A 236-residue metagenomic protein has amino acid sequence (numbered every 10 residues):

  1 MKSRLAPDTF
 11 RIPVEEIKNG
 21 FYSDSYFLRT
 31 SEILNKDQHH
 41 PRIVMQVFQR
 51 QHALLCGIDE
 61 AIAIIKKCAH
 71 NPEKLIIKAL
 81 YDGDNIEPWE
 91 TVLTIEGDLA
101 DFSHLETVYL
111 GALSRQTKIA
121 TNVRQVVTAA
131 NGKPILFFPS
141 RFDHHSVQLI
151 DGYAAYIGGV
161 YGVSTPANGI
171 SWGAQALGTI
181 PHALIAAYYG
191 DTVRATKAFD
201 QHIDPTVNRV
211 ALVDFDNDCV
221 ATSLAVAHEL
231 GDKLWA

Functional and structural regions predicted by a protein language model:
M1-A100, V108: Flexible, solvent-exposed loop/hinge segments and secondary-structure transition points
A53, D84-I86, L93-A236: Buried, small/hydrophobic-residue-enriched core segments of structured protein domains
